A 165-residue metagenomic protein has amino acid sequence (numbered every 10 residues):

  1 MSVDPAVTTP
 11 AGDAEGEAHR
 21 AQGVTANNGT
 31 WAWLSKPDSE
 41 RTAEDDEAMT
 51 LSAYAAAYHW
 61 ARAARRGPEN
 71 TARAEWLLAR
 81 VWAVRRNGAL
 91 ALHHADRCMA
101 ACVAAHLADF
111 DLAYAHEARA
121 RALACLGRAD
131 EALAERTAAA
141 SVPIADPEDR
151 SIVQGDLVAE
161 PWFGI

Functional and structural regions predicted by a protein language model:
V3-V7, A43-A55, G88-D96: Helix-turn-helix repeat elements of alpha-solenoid scaffolds
G16, R62-R66, V103-A108, S141-E148: Short coil/turn linkers that connect adjacent helices within long alpha-helical scaffolds, especially alpha-solenoid
E17-V24, E47, G67-E69, F110: Residue signature of alpha-solenoid helical repeat architecture, marking inter-repeat boundaries and helix-start
H19, A26-W33, S52-A53, E75 (+1 more regions): TPR repeat positional signature
V24, T71-R73, Y114, R121 (+1 more regions): Residue register of alpha-helical TPR repeats
